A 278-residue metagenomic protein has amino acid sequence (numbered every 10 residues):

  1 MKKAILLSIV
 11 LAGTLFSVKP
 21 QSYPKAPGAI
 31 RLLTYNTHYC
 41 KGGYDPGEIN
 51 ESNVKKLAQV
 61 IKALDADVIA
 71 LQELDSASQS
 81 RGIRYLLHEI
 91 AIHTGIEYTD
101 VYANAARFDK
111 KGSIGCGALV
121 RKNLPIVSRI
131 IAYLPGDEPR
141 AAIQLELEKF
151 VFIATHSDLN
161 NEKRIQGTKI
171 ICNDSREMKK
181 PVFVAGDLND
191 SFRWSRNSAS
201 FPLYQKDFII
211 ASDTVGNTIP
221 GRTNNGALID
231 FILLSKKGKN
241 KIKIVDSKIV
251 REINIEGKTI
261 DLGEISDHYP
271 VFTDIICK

Functional and structural regions predicted by a protein language model:
K2-I5, F16-H93, R107-D109, D267 (+1 more regions): N-terminal, active-site-proximal structural segment of metallo-dependent hydrolase catalytic domains
T34, A70-L71, A154, A185 (+1 more regions): Generic enzyme active-site microenvironment
Y39-G43, S76-Q79, F108, N160-E162 (+3 more regions): Active-site environment of divalent metal-dependent phosphoester hydrolases
C40-P46, I130-A132, I153-N161: Surface-exposed cleft-lining segments at the edges of enzyme active sites
A70-Q72, T99-N104, F183-D187, I210-T214: Active-site neighborhood of phospho(di)ester-bond hydrolases with catalytic His/Asp-centered motifs
L74-F150, V245-I249: Structured beta-strand-rich core segments of catalytic domains in phosphoester-bond hydrolases
I130, N173-F183, D190-K278: Metal-dependent phosphoester-hydrolase catalytic domains
F152, S157-S175, P181-V184, L188-S191: Active-site beta-loop-alpha substructure in enzyme catalytic cores, prototypically the cysteine-centered nucleophile
